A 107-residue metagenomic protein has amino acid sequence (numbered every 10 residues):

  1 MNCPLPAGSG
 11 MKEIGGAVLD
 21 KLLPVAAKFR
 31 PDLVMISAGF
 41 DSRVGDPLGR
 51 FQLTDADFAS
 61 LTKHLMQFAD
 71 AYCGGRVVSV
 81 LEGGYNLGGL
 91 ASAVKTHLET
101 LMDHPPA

Functional and structural regions predicted by a protein language model:
M1-A107: A general "terminal functional-core" signal
